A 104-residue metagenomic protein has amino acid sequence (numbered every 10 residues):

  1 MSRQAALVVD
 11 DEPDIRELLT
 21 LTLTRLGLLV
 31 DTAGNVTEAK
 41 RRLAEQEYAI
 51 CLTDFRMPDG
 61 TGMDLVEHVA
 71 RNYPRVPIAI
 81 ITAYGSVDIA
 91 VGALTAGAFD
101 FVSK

Functional and structural regions predicted by a protein language model:
L7, T32-I50: Acidic, metal-coordinating helix/loop segments flanking the phosphotransfer/catalytic sites of two-component signaling
R16, P58, T82, S86: The feature encodes the CheY-like receiver
E17-R25: Charged docking surfaces used in two-component/phosphorelay signaling
N35, T61-D64: Acidic catalytic/metal-coordinating carboxylates
R41, M63-R75, G92: Short amphipathic alpha-helix used as the core "switch/output" element in two-component signaling
D54: Active-site residues of response regulator receiver
R75-G85, L94: A short, hydrophobic beta-strand element within the central beta-sheet of small alpha/beta folds
